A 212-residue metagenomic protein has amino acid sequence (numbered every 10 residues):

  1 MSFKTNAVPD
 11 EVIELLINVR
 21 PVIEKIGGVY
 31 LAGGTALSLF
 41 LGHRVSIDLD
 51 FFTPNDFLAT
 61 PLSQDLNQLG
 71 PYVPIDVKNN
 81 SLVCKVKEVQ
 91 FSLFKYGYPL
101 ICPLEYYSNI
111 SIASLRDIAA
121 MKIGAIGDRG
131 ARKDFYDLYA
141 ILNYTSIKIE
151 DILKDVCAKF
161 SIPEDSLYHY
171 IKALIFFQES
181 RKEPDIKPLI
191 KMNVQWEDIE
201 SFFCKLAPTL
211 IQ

Functional and structural regions predicted by a protein language model:
M1-Q212: Compositionally biased terminal segments of proteins
